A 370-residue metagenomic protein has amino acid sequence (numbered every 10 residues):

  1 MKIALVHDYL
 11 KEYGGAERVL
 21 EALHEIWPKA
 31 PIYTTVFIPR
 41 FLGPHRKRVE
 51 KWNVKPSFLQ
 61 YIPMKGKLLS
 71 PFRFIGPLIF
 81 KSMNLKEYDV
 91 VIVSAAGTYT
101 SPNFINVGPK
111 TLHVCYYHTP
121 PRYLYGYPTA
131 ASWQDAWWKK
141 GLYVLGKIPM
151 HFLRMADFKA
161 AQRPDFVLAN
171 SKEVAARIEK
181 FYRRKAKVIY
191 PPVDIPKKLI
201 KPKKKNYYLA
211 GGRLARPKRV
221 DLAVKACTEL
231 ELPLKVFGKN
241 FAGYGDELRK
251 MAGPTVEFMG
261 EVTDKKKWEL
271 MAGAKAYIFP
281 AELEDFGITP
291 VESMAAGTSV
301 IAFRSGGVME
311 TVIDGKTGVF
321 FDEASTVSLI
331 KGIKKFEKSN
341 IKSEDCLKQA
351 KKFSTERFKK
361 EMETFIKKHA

Functional and structural regions predicted by a protein language model:
K29-S101: Active-site donor-binding segments of glycosyltransferases and PAPS-dependent sulfotransferases
Q134-V167, A175: Membrane-proximal helix-turn-helix segments that form the acceptor-binding/catalytic region of lipid-linked
V193, K198-K218, V224-F237: Conserved donor-binding/catalytic core segment of Leloir-type glycosyltransferases
G245-W268: Nucleotide-activated donor-binding/catalytic signature segment of Leloir-type glycosyltransferases, i.e., the conserved
E282: Aromatic "clamp/platform" in nucleotide-sugar-dependent glycosyltransferases that forms part of the donor/acceptor
S299-A302: Short hydrophobic beta-strand element within catalytic cores of glycosyltransferases and related nucleotide-activated
D314-G315, V319-S325, I333-N340: Conserved acidic donor-binding segment of nucleotide-sugar-dependent glycosyltransferases
N340-K367: A charged, aromatic-enriched C-terminal amphipathic alpha-helix characteristic of glycosyltransferases across folds
